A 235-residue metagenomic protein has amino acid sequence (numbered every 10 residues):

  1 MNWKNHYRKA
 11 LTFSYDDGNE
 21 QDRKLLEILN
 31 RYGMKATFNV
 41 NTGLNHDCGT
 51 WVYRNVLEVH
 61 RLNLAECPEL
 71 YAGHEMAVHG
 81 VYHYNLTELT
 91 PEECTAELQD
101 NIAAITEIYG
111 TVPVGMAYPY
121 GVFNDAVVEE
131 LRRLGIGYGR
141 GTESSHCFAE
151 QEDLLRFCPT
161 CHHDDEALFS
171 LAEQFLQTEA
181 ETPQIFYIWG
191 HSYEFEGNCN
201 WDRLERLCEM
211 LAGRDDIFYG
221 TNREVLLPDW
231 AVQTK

Functional and structural regions predicted by a protein language model:
M1-Q21: Boundary/entry segment of secreted carbohydrate-active catalytic domains
M1-W3, R31-G33, T106, Y138-H146 (+2 more regions): C-terminal domain-boundary segment and adjacent tail
T12-F13, E75, I217: Hydrophobic "anchor" residues on beta-strands that sit immediately upstream of conserved functional sites
F13-S14, V78, G135-R140, S144 (+2 more regions): Glycan-processing catalytic domains of CAZymes
D17-E20, P119-F123, H163: Short beta->alpha connector loops
K24-I28, A126-E130, R203-L207: A short acidic, amphipathic alpha-helical/loop segment
Y32-R133, G137, S144-R156, Q184-F195: Metal-dependent polysaccharide deacetylase catalytic core of the NodB/CE4 family, i.e., the active-site-bearing domain
P91-A96, E166-F169, N198-W201, E205: Non-membrane alpha-helical structural segments and their capping/turn regions in soluble enzymes
